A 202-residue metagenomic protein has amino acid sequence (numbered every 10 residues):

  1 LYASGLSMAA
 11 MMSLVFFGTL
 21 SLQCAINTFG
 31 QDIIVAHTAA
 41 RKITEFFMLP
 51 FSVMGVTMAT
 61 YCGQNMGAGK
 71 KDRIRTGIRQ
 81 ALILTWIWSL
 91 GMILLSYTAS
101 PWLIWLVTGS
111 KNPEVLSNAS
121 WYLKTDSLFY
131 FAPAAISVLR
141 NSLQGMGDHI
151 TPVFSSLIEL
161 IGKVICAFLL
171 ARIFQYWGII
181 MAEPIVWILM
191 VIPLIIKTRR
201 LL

Functional and structural regions predicted by a protein language model:
L1-L6, C62-F129, L170-L202: Short alpha-helical transmembrane segments in multi-pass integral membrane proteins
L1-S21, I26, F46-P50, M54 (+4 more regions): Hydrophobic faces of transmembrane alpha-helices in multi-pass small-molecule transporters and flippases across diverse
Y2-A9, S13, F17-L22, I33-V35 (+10 more regions): General structural feature for long, well-ordered alpha-helical segments within catalytic domains of soluble enzymes
S13-K42, F46, Q64-N65, W102-N112 (+2 more regions): Helix-terminus/linker motif at the lipid-water interface of multi-pass membrane proteins
Q23, L49-S52, S96, N141 (+3 more regions): Structural signal for membrane-spanning alpha-helices in multi-pass inner-membrane proteins, emphasizing helix cores
H37-S100, P133-S155: Small-residue-rich hydrophobic transmembrane alpha-helices
F51-G55, D126-G145, T151-K163, I179-I195: Short runs within selected transmembrane alpha-helices of multi-pass transporters and secretion channels
